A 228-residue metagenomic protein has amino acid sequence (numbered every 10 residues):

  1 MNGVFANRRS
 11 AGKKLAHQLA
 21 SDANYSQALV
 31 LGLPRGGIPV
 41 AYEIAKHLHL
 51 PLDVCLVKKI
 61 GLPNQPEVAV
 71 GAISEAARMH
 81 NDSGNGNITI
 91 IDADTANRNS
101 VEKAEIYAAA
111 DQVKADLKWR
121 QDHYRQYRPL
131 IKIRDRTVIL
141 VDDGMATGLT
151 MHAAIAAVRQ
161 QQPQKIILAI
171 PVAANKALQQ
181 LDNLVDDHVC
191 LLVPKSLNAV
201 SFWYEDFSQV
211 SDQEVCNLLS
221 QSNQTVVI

Functional and structural regions predicted by a protein language model:
M1-I228: PRPP-associated nucleotide enzymes
